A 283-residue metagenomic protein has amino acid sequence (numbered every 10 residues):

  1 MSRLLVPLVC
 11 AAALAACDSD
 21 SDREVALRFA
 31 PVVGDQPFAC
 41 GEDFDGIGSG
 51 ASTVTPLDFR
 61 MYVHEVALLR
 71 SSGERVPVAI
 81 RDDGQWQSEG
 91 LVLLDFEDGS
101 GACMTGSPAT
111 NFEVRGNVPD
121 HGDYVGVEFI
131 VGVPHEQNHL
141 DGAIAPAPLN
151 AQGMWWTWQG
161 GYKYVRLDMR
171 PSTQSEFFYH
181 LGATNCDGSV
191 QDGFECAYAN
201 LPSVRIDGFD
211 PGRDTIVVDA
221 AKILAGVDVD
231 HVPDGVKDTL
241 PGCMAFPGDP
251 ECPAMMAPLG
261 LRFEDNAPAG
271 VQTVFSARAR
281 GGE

Functional and structural regions predicted by a protein language model:
M1-V6: Bacterial N-terminal signal peptides that target proteins for export
A13-A16: C-terminal motif of bacterial Sec signal peptides marking the signal peptidase cleavage site
S19-E283: A short, solvent-exposed, low-complexity linear motif enriched for acidic/polar residues with Pro/Gly/Ser/Thr
